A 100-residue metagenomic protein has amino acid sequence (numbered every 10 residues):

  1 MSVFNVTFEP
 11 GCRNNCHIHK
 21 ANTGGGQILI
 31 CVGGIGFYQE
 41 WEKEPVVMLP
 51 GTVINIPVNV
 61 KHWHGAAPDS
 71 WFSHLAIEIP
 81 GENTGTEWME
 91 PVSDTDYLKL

Functional and structural regions predicted by a protein language model:
M1, E42, A66-D69: Short glycine/proline-enriched turns and hinge-like loops at secondary-structure junctions
M1-I18, N22-G25: A short glycine-rich, His/Asp/Glu-containing loop-to-beta-strand
F8-R13, G33-F37, E82-N83: Short, charged/polar surface micro-motifs in flexible loops or helix N-caps
N15-H17, Y38-Q39, I56, K61-A67: Short beta-strand His + acidic residue motifs that chelate non-heme Fe in jelly-roll/DSBH and cupin folds
G24-G36, W41-E42: Glycine- and acidic-residue-biased ligand/ion/polar-headgroup-sensing regions
E42-N59: Short acidic-glycine-tyrosine-enriched beta hairpin
W63-L100: Double-stranded beta-helix
